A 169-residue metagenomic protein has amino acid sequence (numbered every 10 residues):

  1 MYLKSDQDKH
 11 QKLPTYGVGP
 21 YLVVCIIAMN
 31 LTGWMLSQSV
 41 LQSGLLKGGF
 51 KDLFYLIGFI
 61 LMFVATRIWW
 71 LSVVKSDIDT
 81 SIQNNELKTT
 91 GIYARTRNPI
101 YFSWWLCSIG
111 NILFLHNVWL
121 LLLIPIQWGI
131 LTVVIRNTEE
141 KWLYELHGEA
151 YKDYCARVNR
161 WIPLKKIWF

Functional and structural regions predicted by a protein language model:
M1-T90, W105-F169: Membrane-anchoring alpha-helices and their flanking helix-loop junctions
I92-L106: Membrane-interface loop-to-helix entry segments
